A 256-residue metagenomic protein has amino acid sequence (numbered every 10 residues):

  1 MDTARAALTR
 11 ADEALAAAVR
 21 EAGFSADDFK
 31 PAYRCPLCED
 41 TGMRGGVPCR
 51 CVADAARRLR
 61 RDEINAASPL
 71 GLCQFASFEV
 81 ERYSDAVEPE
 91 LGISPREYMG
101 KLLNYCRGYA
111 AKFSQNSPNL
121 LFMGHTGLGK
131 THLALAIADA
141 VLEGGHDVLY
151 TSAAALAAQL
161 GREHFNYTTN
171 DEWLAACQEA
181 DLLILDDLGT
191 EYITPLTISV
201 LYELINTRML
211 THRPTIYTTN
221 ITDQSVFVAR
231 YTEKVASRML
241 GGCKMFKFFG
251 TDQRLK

Functional and structural regions predicted by a protein language model:
D2-P36: Short, charged low-complexity linear segments at domain edges
G23-Q74: Interdomain "pre-motor" coupling segment immediately N-terminal to P-loop NTPase/helicase cores
F75-L120: Pre-Walker A (pre-P-loop) alpha-helix and adjacent loop at the N terminus of AAA/AAA+ ATPase modules, a conserved
V87-G100, L142-E179: Short glycine-rich substrate-engagement loop in P-loop NTPases that contacts/grips substrate
N116-L133: Walker A/P-loop nucleotide-binding motif
P118, H146-D147, E179-L182, T211-Y217: Loop/turn-to-beta-strand initiation segments
L156-E163, T168, L188-K256: Replace "adjacent to P-loop NTPase cores in ATP/GTP-dependent enzymes" with "adjacent to NTP-binding cores
